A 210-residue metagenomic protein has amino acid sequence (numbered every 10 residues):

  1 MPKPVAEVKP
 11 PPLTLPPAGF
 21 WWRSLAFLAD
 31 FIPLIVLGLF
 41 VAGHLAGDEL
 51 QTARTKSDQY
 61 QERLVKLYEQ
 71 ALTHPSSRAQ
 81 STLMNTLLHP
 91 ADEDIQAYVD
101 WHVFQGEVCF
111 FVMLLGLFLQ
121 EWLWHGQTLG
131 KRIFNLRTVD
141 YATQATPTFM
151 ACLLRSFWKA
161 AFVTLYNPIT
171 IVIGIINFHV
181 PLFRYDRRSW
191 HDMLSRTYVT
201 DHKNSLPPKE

Functional and structural regions predicted by a protein language model:
P2-Q51: Hydrophobic secretory-pathway targeting helix
P11, L15-A18, W22-A26, L117-I133 (+1 more regions): Juxtamembrane cytosolic face of transmembrane helices
R23, F27, H102-F110, A151: Residue-level signature of transmembrane alpha-helical entry/exit and packing/kink sites in multi-pass membrane
D30-L34, G38, A42, V112-L117 (+2 more regions): Alpha-helical transmembrane segments of multipass membrane proteins
V41, L45-A53, S57, W124 (+3 more regions): Membrane-interfacial segments
A46-E107: Low-complexity, proline/glycine-enriched hydrophobic segments characteristic of transmembrane helices
Q96-Q127: Cyclophilin-type peptidyl-prolyl cis-trans isomerase
D140-A142: Short, acidic, Ser/Thr-enriched surface-loop or helix-capping motifs
